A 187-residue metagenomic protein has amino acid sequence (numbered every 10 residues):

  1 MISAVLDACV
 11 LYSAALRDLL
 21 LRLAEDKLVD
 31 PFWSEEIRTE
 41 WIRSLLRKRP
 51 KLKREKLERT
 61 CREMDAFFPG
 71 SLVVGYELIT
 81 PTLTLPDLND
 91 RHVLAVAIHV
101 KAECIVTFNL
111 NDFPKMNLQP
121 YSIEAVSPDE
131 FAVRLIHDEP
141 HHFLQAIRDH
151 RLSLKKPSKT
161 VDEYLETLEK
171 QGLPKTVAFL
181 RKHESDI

Functional and structural regions predicted by a protein language model:
S3, A14-R49: PIN/NYN-family metal-dependent endoribonuclease catalytic core
S3-C9: Asp-based phosphoryl-transfer active-site loop
V10-L11, P81-N89, N111-P114: Acidic, metal-coordinating catalytic cores used for nucleic-acid/nucleotide bond scission and strand-transfer chemistry
L28, P69-G70, S122: A generic structural signal for alpha->beta connector loops
F32-Y76, L144, H150-G172: PIN-domain endoribonuclease scaffold, especially VapC-family toxins
P69-C104, D138, L154, K170-I187: Active-site neighborhoods of divalent-metal-dependent phosphate/nucleic-acid chemistry enzymes
D90-E124: Acidic, metal-binding active-site segment of PIN/NYN-like and related structure-specific nucleases
L110-I187: Acidic, PIN/NYN-like endoribonuclease modules and their adjacent C-terminal/linker elements
